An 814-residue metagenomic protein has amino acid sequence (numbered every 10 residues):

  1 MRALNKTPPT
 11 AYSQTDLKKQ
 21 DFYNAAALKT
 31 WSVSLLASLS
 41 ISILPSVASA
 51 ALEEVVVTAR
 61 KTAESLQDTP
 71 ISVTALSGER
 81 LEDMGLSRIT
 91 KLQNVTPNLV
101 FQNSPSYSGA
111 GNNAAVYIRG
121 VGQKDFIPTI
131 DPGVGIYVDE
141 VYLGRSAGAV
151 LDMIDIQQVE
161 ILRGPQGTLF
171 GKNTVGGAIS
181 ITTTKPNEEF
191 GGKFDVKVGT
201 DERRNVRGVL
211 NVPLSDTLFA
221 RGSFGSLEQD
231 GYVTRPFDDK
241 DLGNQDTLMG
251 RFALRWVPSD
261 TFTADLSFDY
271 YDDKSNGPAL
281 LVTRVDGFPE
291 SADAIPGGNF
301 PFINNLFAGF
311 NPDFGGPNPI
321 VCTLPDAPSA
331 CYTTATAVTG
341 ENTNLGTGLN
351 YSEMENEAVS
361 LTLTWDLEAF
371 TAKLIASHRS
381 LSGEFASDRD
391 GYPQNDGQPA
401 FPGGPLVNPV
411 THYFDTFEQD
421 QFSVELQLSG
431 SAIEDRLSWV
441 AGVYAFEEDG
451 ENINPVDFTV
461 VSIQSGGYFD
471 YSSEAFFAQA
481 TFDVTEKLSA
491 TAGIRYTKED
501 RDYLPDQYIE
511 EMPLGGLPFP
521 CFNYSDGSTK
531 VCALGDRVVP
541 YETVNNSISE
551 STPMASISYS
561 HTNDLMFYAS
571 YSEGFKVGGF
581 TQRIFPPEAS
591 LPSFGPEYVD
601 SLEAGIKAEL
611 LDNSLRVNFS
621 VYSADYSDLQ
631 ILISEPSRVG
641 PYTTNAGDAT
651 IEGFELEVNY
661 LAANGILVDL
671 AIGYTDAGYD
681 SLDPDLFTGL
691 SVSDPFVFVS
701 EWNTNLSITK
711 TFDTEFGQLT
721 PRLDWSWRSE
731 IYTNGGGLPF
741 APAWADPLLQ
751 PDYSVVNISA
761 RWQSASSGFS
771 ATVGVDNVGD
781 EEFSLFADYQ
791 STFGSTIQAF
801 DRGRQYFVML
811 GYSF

Functional and structural regions predicted by a protein language model:
A11, L17, N24, K172 (+5 more regions): C-terminal beta-signal and terminal closure region of outer-membrane beta-barrel proteins
A51-E189, A604: Acidic, small-polar-rich N-terminal luminal/periplasmic segments of exported/outer-membrane proteins
D131-G133, R145, I154-R163, T168-G250 (+4 more regions): Outer-membrane beta-barrel translocator/receptor signature
V233-D241, P278-T347, R389-H412, P455-G466 (+6 more regions): Solvent-exposed loop segments that connect transmembrane elements
R255-S259, L428-S429, S438, V443-F446 (+2 more regions): Structural signature of Gram-negative outer-membrane beta-barrels, strongest in the C-terminal barrel of TonB-dependent
T362-R389, S560-K576, R583, S593-F654 (+4 more regions): Membrane-embedded beta-barrel scaffold of Gram-negative outer-membrane proteins
G442, E486-A490, N618-D625, T644-G736 (+1 more regions): Gram-negative outer-membrane beta-barrel transporters
V668, S726-G737, R761-F814: C-terminal beta-signal and adjacent terminal beta-strands/loops of Gram-negative outer-membrane beta-barrel proteins
